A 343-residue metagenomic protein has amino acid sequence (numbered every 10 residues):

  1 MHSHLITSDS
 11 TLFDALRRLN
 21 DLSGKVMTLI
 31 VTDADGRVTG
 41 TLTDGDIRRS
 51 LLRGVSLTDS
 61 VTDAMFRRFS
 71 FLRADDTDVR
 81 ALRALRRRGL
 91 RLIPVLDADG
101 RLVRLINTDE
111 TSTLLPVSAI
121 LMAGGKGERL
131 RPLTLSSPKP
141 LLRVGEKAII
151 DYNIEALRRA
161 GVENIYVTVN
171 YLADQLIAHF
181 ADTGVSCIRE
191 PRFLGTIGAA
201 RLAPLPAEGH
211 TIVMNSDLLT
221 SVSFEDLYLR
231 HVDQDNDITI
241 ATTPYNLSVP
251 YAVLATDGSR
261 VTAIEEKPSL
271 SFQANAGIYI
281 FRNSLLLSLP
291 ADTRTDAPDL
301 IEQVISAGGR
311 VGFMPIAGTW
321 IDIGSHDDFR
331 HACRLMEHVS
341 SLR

Functional and structural regions predicted by a protein language model:
M1-H4, S10-T11, L16, D59-F69 (+1 more regions): Bateman (tandem CBS) regulatory domains
H4-V26, T32, L51, F71-L90 (+1 more regions): The conserved cystathionine-beta-synthase
L19-S23, M27-D46, L85, I93-D109 (+1 more regions): A glycine-centered beta-loop-beta connector
D46-T62, T108-I120, Q273: A short, polar/charged loop-to-alpha-helix boundary motif
L52, K147-S216, S221-D226, A291-D292: Conserved N-terminal catalytic core of the sugar/cofactor nucleotidyltransferase
N107-S136, L142, I149, G184: N-terminal nucleotide-binding beta1-loop-alpha1 segment
I212, L219, E225-V232, Y245-S248 (+1 more regions): Catalytic-core segments of class I nucleotidyltransferases/pyrophosphorylases that form NMP-activated intermediates
Q234-P244: A short, conserved acidic/glycine-rich loop-to-beta-strand motif that forms the donor nucleotide-sugar/metal
